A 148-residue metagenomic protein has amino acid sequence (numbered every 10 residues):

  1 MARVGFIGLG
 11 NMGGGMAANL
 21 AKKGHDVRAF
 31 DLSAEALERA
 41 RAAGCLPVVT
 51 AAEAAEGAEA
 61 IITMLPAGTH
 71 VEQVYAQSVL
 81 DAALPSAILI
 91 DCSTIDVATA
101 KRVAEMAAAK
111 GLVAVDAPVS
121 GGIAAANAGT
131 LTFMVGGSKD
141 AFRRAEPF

Functional and structural regions predicted by a protein language model:
M1-I62, I123: NAD(P)+-binding Rossmann beta1-loop-alpha1 motif at the extreme N-terminus of oxidoreductases
V4, L9, T94-F148: Rossmann-fold dinucleotide-binding core
F30, M64, S93, V135-G136: Active-site-adjacent beta-strand anchor residues
A42-G44, Q77, L84-S86, N127-T130: Acidic, glycine-centered active-site loop in nucleotide-sugar glycosyltransferases
A51-V113: Rossmann-fold NAD(P) dinucleotide-binding segment
